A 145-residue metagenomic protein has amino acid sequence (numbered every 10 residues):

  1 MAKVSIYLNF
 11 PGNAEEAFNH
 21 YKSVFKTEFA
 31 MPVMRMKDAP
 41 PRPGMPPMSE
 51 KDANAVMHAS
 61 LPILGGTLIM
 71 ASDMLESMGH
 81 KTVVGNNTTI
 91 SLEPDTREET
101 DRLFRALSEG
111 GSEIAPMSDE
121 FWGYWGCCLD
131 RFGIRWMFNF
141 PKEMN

Functional and structural regions predicted by a protein language model:
A2, M31-M34, S60-I63, I69-T82 (+2 more regions): Vicinal oxygen chelate
L8-G66: Core segments of cupin and vicinal oxygen chelate
